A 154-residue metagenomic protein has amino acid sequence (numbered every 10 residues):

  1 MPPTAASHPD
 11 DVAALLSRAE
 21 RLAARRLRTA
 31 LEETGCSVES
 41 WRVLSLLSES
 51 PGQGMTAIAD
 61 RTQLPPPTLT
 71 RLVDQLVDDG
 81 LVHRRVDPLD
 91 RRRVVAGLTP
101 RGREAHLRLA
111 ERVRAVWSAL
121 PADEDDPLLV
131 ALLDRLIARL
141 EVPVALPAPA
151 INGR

Functional and structural regions predicted by a protein language model:
M1-T34, P127, A131, A138-P143 (+1 more regions): N-terminal leader segment of winged-helix/HTH proteins
A19, A23, T62, G102-D123 (+1 more regions): Alpha-helical linker/hinge and terminal dimerization helices associated with HTH transcriptional regulators
R21, R25-T68, R154: N-terminal helix-turn-helix DNA-binding core of bacterial DNA-binding proteins
G52, D74-A131: Charged, amphipathic alpha-helical coiled-coil/dimerization segments
